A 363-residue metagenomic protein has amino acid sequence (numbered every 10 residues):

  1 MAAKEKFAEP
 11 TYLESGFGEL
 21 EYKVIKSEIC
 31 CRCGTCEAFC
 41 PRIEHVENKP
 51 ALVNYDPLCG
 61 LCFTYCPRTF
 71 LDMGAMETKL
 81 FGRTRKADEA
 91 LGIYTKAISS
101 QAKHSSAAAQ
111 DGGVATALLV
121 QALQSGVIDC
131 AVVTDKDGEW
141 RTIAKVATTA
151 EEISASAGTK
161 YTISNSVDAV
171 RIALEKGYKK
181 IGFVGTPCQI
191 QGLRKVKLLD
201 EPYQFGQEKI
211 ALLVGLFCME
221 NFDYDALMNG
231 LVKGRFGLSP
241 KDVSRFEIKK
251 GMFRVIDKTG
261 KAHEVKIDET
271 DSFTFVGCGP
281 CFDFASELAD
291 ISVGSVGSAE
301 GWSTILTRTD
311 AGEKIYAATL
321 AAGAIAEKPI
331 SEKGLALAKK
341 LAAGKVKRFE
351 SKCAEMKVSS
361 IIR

Functional and structural regions predicted by a protein language model:
A2-E9, L13-I25, C31-T35, G60 (+1 more regions): Non-catalytic accessory regions outside enzyme or core folds
A2-L20, C30-P50, A157-I163, E247-E264: Short, charged low-complexity linear segments at domain edges
A3-L13, I25-N54, L61-G82, S286 (+1 more regions): Iron-sulfur cluster-binding cysteine motifs and their immediate structural context in ferredoxin-like electron-transfer
E19-C30, P50-G60, Y178-G182, H263-V276: Immediate flanking context of iron-sulfur cluster ligation sites
L71-R363: Iron-sulfur-associated redox domains of electron-transfer enzymes in respiratory and anaerobic energy metabolism
